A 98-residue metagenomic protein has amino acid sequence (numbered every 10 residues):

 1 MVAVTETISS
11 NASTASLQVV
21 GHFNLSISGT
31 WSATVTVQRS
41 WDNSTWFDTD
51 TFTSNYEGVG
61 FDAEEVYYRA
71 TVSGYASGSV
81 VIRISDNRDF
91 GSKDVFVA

Functional and structural regions predicted by a protein language model:
M1, N43-F52: Tryptophan-centered short beta-strand motifs
M1, V97-A98: Short intrinsically disordered terminal tails
M1-S10: Non-catalytic extracellular/lumenal accessory regions of secreted precursors
N11-Q18, D48-V97: Beta-sandwich interaction modules
V19-G29, Y68: A short beta-strand element within beta-rich, extracytoplasmic domains of secreted/secretory-pathway proteins
G29-T34, Y75-A76: Short proline/glycine-enriched turn/loop motifs at strand-loop junctions of beta-rich domains
Q38-S40: Conserved Ser/Thr-centered positions that define the repeating blades of beta-propeller domains
